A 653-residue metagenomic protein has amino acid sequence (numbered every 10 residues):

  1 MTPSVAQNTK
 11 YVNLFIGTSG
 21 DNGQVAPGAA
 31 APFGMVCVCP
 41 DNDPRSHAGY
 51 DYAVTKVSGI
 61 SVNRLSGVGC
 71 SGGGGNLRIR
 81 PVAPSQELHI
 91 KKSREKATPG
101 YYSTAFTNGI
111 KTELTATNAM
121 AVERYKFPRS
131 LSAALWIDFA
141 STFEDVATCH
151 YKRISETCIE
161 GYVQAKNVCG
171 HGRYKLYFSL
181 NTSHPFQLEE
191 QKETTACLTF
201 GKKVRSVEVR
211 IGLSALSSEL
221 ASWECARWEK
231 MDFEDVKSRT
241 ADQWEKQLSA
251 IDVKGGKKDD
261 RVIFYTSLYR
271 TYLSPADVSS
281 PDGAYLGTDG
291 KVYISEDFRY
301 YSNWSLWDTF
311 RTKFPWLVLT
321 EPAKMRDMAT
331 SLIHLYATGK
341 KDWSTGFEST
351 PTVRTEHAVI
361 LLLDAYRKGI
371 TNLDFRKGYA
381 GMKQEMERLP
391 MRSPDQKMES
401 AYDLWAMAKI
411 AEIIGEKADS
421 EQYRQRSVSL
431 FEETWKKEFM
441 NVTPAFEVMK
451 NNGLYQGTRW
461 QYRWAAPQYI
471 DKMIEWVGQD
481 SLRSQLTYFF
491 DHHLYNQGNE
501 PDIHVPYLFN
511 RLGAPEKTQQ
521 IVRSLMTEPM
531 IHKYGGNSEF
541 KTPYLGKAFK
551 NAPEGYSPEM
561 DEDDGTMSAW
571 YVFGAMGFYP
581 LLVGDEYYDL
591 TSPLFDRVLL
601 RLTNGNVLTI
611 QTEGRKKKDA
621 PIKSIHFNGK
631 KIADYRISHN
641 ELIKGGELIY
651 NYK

Functional and structural regions predicted by a protein language model:
M1-T2: Bacterial N-terminal signal peptides
V5-F314, V318-I360, R367-P390, D395-M398 (+11 more regions): Accessory carbohydrate-recognition regions in carbohydrate-active enzymes
E399-D403: Hydrophobic, small-residue-rich alpha-helical packing segments that form membrane-like cores
W405, K409-E412, T443: Conserved, charged catalytic cores of large soluble enzymes
T434-T443, V448-K450: Long, well-ordered, tryptophan-enriched scaffold segments
